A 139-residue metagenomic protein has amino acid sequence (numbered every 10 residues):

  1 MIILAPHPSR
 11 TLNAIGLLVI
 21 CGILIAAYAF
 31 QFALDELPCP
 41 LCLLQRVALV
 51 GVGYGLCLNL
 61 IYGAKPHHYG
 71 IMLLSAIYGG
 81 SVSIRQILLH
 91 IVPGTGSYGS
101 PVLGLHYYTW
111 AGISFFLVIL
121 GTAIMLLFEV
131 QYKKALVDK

Functional and structural regions predicted by a protein language model:
M1-P38, V47-G55, Y62-K139: Secretory/periplasmic and organellar redox-cofactor proteins
